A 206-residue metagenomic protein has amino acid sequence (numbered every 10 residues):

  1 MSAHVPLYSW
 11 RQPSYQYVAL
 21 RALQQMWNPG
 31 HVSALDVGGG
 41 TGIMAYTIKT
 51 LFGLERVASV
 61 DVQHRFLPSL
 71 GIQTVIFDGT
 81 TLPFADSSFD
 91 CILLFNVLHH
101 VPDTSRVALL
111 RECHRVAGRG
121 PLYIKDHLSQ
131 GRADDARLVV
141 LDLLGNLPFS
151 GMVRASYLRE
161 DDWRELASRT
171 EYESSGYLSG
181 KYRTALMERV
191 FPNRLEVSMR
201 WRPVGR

Functional and structural regions predicted by a protein language model:
M1-Q25: Class I SAM-dependent methyltransferase Rossmann-like catalytic core, especially the SAM/SAH-binding loop
H31-G40: Conserved class I S-adenosyl-L-methionine
T41-T81: Class I SAM-dependent methyltransferase SAM/SAH-binding core
L93: A conserved beta-strand element that flanks and buttresses the S-adenosyl-L-methionine
N96-H100: Short catalytic micro-motifs in class I SAM-dependent methyltransferases
V107-R119: A short glycine-rich, Lys/Arg-flanked "PGG" loop and its adjoining helix->strand segment in the class I
K125-L186: C-terminal alpha-helical "lid/dimerization" subdomain adjacent to the S-adenosyl-L-methionine
R183-R206: Core SAM-dependent methyltransferase catalytic element
